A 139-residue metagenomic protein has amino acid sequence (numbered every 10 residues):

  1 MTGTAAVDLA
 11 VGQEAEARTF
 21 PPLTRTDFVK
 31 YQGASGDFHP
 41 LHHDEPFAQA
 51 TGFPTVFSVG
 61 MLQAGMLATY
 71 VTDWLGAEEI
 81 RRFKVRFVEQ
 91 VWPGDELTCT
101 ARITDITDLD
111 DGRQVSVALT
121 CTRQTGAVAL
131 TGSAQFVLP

Functional and structural regions predicted by a protein language model:
M1-A17, P93-P139: HotDog/MaoC-like acyl-thioester-processing domains
T2-E79: Hot-dog-fold acyl-thioester-processing enzymes
P22, Q90, D108: Residues that form or immediately flank small-molecule/cofactor binding pockets and catalytic motifs
G33-S35, A48, R82-F83, D110-D111 (+2 more regions): Short, charged/polar low-complexity linear motifs in solvent-exposed/disordered segments
H39-L41, R81-R82, F87-V88, T104 (+2 more regions): Short, intrinsically disordered/low-complexity patches at protein termini and at juxtamembrane boundaries
D73-C99: Mid-chain, well-packed structural core segment of small domains
